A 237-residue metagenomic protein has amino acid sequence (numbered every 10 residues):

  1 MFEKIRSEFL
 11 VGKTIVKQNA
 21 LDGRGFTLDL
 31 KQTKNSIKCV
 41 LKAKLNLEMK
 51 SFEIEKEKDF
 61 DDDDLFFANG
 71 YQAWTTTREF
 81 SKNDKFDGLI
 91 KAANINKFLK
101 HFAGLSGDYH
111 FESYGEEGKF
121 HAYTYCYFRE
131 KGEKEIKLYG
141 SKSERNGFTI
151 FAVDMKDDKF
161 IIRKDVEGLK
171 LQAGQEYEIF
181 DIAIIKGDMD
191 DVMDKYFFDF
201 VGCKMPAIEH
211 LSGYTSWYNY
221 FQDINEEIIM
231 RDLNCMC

Functional and structural regions predicted by a protein language model:
M1-C237: Carbohydrate-recognition beta-sandwich/jelly-roll modules in extracellular/periplasmic carbohydrate-active proteins
